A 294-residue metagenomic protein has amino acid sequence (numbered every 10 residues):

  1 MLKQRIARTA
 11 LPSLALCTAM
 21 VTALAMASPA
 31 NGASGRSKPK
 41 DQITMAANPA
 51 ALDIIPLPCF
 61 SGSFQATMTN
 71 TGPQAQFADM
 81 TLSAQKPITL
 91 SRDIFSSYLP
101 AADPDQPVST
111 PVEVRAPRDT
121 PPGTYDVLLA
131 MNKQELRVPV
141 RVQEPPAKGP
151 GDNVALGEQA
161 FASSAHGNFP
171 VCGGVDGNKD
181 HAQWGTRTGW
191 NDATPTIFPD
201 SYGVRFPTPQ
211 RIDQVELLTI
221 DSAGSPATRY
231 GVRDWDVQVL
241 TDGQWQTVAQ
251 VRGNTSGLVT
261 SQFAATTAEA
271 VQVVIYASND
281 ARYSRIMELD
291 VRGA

Functional and structural regions predicted by a protein language model:
M1-C17: N-terminal export and membrane-targeting signals
L2-A7, L24, S28-G149: Long beta-sheet-rich domains in secretory-pathway and surface-associated proteins
F60-A66, D200-Y202, D213: Structural beta-strand segments of beta-rich domains
T69-A75, Q85, P207-P209, I220-S222 (+1 more regions): Short solvent-exposed strand-capping/beta-turn motif centered on an Asx-Ser/Thr pair
P139-P207, I220-G231, A281, D290-R292: Disordered, acidic Ser/Thr/Pro-rich linker "stalks" and the adjacent N-terminal cap of the next globular domain
I197-P199, P207-E216, T267-E269: Extended extracellular/luminal ectodomain segments enriched in beta-structured repeat modules
F198, S225-A294: Trp- and acidic/polar-enriched beta-sheet ligand-binding modules for extracellular glycan and matrix recognition
R211-S225, V273: A short beta-strand element within beta-rich, extracytoplasmic domains of secreted/secretory-pathway proteins
